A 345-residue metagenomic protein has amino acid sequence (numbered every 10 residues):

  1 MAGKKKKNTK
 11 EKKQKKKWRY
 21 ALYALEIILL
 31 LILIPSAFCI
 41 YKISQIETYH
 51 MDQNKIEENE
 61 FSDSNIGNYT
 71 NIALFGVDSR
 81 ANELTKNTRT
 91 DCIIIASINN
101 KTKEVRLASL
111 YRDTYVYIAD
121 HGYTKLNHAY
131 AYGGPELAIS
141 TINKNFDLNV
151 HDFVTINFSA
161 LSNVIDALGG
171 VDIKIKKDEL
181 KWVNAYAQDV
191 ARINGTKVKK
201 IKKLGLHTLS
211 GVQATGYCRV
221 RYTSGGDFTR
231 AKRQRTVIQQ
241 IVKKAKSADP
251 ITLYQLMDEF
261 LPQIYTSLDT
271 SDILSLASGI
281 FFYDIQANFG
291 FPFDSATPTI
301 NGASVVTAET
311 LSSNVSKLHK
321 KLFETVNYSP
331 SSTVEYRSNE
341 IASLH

Functional and structural regions predicted by a protein language model:
A2-K103, S275, N301: Entry/capping segment at the start of metal-dependent catalytic domains with acidic active-site entry clusters
E60-S62, N87, I118, G122 (+1 more regions): C-terminal solvent-exposed extensions
N65-N71, V77, L84-R89, A119 (+7 more regions): Solvent-exposed, acidic/flexible segments
G67-T70, T88-I93, T102-L110, H121 (+7 more regions): Extracytoplasmic
A81-L84, T124-Y132, D147-D152, L204 (+4 more regions): Second-shell loop/turn segments in exported
C92, Y123, P135-N143, F158-S162 (+7 more regions): Extracytoplasmic/secreted envelope proteins and their assembly/folding machinery, especially bacterial periplasmic
Y132-T196, S267-D269: Amphipathic, coiled-coil-like alpha-helical scaffolding segments used for oligomerization/assembly
D166-T252: Flexible, polar/acidic helix-loop-strand segments at domain edges
